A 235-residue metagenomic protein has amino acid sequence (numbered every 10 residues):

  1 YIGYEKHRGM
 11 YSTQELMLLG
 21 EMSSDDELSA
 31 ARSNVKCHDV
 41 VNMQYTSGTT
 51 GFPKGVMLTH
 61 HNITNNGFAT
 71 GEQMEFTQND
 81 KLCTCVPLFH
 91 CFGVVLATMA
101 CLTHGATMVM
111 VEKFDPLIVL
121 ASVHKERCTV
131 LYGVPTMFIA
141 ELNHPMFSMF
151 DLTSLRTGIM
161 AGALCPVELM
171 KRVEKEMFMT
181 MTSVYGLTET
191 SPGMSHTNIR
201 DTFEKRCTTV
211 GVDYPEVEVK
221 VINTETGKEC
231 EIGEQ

Functional and structural regions predicted by a protein language model:
Y1-L19: Structural core segment of the AMP-binding/adenylate-forming
H7, E21-Y45, F52, E75-K81: Conserved pre-ATP/AMP-binding loop-to-beta segment of ANL
H38-G51, V56, G67, G71 (+1 more regions): ATP phosphate-binding P-loop of adenylate-forming
K54-M57, T84, A106-K113, T182: Short beta-strand->loop structural element characteristic of the AMP-binding/adenylate-forming
T64-K81, F89-V130, A140, H144: Conserved AMP-binding/adenylation subdomain of ANL enzymes
K125-G133, L142-K205, E218, E225-G227: Gly/Ser/Thr-rich phosphate-binding loop
I232-Q235: AMP-binding/adenylate-forming core of the ANL superfamily
